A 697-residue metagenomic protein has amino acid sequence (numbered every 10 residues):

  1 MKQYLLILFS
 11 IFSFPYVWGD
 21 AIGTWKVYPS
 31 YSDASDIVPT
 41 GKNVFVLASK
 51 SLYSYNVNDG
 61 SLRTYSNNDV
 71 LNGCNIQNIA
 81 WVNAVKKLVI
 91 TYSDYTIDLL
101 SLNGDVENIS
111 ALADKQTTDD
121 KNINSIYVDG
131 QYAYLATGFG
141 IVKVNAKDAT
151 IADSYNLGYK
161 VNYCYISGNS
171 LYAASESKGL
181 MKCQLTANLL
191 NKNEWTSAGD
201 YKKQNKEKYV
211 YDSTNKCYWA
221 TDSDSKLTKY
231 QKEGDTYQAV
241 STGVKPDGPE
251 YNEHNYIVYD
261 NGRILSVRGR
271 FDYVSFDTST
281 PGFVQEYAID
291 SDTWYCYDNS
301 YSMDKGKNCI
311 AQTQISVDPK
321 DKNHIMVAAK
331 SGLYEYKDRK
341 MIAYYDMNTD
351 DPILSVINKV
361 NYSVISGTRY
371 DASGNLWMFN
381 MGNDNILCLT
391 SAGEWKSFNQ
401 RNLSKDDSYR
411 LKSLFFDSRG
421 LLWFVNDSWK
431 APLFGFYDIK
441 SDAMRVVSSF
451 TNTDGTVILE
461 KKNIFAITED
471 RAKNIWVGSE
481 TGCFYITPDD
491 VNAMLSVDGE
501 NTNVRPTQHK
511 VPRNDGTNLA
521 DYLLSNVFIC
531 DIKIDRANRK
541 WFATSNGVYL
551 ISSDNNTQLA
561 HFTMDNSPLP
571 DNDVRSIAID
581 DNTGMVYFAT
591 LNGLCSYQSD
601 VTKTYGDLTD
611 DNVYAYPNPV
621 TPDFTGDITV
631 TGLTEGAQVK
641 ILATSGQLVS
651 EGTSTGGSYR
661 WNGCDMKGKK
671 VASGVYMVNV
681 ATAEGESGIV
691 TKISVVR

Functional and structural regions predicted by a protein language model:
M1-Y4, R697: Positively charged n-region of N-terminal signal peptides that target proteins for export
Q3, W18-V613, L648: Carboxylate-rich, polar loop motifs that coordinate divalent cations or form catalytic acidic clusters
Y4-S13: Sec-dependent N-terminal signal peptides
M585, A672-M677: Short, conserved beta-strand segments of beta-strand-rich sandwich/propeller modules, principally
D607-K640, S658-W661: Glycine-centered coil/turn sites that cap beta-strands in beta-rich domains
Q638-V649, G668, Y676: Short, glycine-anchored, charge-dense loop/turn motifs used at functional sites
L648-V671, T682-E686: Glycine-centered tight-turn motifs at strand-turn-strand junctions
M677-R697: C-terminal tail/sorting-segment detector
